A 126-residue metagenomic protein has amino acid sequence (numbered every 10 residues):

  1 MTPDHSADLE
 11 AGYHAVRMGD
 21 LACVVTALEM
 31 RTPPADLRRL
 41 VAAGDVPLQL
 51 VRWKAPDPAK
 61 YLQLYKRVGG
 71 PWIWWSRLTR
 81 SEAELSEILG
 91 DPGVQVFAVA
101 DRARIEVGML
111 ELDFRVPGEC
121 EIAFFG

Functional and structural regions predicted by a protein language model:
M1-A7, G70-S76, V96-A103: Short linear motifs at secondary-structure transitions and domain/linker junctions
M1-K54: Acyl-donor-binding surface of acyltransferase catalytic domains
A15-A22, L64-G69, T79, G93: A generic short-segment signal for beta-strand/edge and adjacent turn/coil regions
V25, P58-Y61, V96: A common structural microfeature
A42-R77: Short amphipathic alpha-helix that is part of the acyltransferase structural core
L78-A83, L89-G126: A conserved beta-strand-loop-helix scaffold within acyl/acetyltransferase catalytic domains
